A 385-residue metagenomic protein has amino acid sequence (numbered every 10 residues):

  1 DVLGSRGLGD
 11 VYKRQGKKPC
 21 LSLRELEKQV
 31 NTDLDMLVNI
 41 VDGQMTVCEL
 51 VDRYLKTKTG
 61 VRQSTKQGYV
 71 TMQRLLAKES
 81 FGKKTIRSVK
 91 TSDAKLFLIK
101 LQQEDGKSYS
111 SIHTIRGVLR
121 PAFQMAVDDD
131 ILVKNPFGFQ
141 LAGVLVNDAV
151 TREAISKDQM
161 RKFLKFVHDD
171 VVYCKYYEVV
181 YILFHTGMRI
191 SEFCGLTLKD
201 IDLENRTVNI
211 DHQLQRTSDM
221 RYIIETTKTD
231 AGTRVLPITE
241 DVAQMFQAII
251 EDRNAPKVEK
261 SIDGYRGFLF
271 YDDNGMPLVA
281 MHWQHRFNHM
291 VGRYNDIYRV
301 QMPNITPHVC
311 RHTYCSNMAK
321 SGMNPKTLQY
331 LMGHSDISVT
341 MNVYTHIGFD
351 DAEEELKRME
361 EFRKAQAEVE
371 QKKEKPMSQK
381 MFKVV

Functional and structural regions predicted by a protein language model:
D1-Q15: Single conserved hydrophobic/aromatic residue that forms the stacking wall/gate of nucleotide- or nucleobase-binding
K18-P19, I40-G43, D52-I131, A149 (+3 more regions): N-terminal core-binding DNA-recognition domain of tyrosine site-specific recombinases/integrases
D105, K165-Y176, T186, L236 (+3 more regions): Short, basic (Lys/Arg/His-rich) helix/loop patches that form interaction surfaces in the mid-to-C-terminal regions
H113, D128, L132-L196, E204 (+3 more regions): Basic, Lys/Arg- and aromatic-enriched nucleic-acid-binding interface segment
V144-N147, S191, E204-P237, D241 (+3 more regions): Basic, Lys/Arg-rich DNA-contacting stretches centered on the C-terminal catalytic core of tyrosine recombinase systems
V146, A154, Q213-R216, M332-R358: Catalytic-site neighborhood detector that most strongly recognizes the C-terminal catalytic loop/helix of tyrosine
D200-T207, M323-T345: Short, polar N-cap/turn motifs at the start of nucleic acid-interacting alpha helices
N205, S218, I223-T233, E240-V242 (+2 more regions): C-terminal secondary-structure termini that scaffold catalytic or DNA-interacting sites
